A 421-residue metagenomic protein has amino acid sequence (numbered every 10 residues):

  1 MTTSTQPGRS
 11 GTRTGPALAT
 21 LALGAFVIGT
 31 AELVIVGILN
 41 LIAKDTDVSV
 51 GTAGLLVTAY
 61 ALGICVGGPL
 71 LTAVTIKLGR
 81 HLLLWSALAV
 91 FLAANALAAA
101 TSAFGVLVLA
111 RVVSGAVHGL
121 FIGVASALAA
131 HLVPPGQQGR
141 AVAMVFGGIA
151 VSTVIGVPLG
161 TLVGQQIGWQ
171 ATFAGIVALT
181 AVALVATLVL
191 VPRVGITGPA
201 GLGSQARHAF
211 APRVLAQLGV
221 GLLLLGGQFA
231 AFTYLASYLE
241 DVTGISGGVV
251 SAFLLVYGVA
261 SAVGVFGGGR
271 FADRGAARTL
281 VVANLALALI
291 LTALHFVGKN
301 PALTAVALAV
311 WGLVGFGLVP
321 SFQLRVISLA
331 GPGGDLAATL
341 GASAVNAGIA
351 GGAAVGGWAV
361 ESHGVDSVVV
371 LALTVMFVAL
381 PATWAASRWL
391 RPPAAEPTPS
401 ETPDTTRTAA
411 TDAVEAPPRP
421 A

Functional and structural regions predicted by a protein language model:
D47, G79, A100-V106, G244 (+1 more regions): Helix-breaking motifs and short loop linkers at transmembrane-helix boundaries and internal kinks in secondary membrane
V66-S102: Conserved MFS/SLC helix-loop-helix module at the cytosolic interface between two early adjacent transmembrane helices
G68-R80, G264-A276, V360: Helix-to-loop junctions at the C-terminal end of transmembrane segments in multipass secondary transporters
H81-L84, L107, L280-V281: Primarily marks hydrophobic transmembrane alpha-helices of the MFS/SLC 12-helix fold
V90-L97, G105-S114, A302-V310: Paired small-residue
A110-I149: Cytoplasmic helix-loop-helix junction between adjacent transmembrane helices in 12-TM secondary transporters
V177-T197, A382-S387: C-terminal membrane-cytosol helix-exit motif in multi-pass small-molecule transporters
R278-F322: C-terminal transmembrane helical hairpin of 12-TM major facilitator-type secondary transporters
